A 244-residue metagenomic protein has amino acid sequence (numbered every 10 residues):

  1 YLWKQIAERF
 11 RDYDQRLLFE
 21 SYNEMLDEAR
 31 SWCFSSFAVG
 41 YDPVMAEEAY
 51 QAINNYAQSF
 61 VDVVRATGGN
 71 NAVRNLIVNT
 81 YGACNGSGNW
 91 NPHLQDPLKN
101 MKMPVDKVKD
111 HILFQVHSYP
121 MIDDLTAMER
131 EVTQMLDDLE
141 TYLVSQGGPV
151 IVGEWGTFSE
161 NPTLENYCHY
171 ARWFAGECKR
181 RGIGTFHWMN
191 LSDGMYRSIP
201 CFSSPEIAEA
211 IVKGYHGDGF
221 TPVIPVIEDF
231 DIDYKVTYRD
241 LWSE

Functional and structural regions predicted by a protein language model:
Y1: N-terminal active-site wall of soluble small-molecule enzyme domains
K4-L18, Y22-I183, S198-K213, G217: Extracellular glycoside hydrolase catalytic/binding regions
E28, R197, D233-T237: A generic signature of intrinsically disordered, low-complexity regions enriched in glycine/proline and charged/polar
G82, H187-M195: Short, solvent-exposed turn/loop segments enriched in Gly/Ser/Thr/Pro and often Arg
F202-E244: C-terminal functional modules
